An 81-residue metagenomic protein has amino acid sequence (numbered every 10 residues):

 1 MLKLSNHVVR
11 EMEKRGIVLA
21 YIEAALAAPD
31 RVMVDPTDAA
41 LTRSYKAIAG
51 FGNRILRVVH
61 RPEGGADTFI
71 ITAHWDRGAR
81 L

Functional and structural regions predicted by a protein language model:
M1-L81: Ribonuclease/tRNase effector modules and their secretory precursors
